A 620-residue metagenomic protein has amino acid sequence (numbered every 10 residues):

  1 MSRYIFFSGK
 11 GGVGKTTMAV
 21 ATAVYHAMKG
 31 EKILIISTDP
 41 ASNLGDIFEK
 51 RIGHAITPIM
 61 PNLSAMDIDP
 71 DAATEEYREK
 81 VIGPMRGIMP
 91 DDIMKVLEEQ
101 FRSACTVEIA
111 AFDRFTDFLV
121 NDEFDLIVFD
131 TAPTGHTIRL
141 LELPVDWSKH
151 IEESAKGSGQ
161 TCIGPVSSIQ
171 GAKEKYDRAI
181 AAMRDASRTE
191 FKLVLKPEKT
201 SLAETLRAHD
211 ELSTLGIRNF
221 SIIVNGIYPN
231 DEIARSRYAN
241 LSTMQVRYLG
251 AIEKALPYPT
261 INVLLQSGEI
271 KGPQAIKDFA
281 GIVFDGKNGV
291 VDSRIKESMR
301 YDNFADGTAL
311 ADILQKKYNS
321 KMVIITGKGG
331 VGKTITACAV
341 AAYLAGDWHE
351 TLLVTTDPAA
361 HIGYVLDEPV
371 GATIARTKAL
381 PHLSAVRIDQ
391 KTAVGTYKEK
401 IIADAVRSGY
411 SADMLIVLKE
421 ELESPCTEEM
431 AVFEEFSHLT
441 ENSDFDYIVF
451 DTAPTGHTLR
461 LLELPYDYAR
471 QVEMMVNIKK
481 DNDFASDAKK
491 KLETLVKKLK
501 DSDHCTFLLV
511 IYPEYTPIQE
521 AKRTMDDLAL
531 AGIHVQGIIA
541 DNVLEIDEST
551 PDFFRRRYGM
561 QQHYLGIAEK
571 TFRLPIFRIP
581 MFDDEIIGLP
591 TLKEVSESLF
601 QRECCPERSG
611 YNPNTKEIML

Functional and structural regions predicted by a protein language model:
M1-V13, M18-I180, S320, T336 (+2 more regions): Nucleotide-state-sensitive switch-loop elements of NTP-binding domains
F7, I325-G327: Hydrophobic anchor at the beta1->P-loop junction of P-loop NTPases
G11, G329-G330: Walker A/P-loop nucleotide-binding motif
T16-A21, L202, L206, T334-C338 (+2 more regions): Short amphipathic alpha-helical segment that frequently serves as the phosphate-/nucleotide-binding helix
H26, I33, S201, L212 (+4 more regions): Conserved catalytic-core segments centered on acid/base and nucleophilic motifs
T38-A41, P70, K196, N225-I227 (+6 more regions): Short, ordered loop/turn segments at secondary-structure junctions
I180, R184-V323, P369, K500-L508 (+1 more regions): C-terminal lobe/tail of nucleotide-utilizing enzymes
